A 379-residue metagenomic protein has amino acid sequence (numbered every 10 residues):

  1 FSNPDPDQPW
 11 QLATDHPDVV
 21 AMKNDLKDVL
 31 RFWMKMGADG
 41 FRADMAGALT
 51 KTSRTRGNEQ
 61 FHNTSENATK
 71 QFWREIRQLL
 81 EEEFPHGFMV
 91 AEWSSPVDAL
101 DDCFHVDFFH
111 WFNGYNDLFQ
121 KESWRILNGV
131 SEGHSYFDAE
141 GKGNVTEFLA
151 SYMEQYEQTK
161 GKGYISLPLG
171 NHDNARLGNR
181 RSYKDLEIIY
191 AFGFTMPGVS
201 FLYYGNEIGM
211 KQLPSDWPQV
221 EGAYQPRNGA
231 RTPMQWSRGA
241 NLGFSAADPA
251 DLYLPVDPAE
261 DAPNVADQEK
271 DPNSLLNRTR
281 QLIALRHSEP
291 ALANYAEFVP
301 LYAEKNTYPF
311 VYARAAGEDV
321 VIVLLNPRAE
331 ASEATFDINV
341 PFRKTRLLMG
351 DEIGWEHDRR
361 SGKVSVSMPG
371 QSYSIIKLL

Functional and structural regions predicted by a protein language model:
F1-M36, L49-F61, A99, F112-L127: Substrate-binding/active-site clefts of carbohydrate-active enzymes
G40-R42, F88-V90, Y164-L167: Structural preference for beta-strand elements that scaffold enzyme active sites
A46-A48, E92-P96: Active-site beta-loop-alpha junctions enriched in small/polar residues
H62-P85: Alpha-helix-loop-beta-strand connector modules within alpha/beta enzyme cores
R77, E81-E83, S94-S95, L100-H105 (+9 more regions): Loop/helix patches that line or flank the sugar-binding groove of alpha-linked glycan CAZymes
R346-K363: Solvent-exposed beta-strand/loop surfaces of large extracellular or lumenal domains
D358-L379: C-terminal beta-strand-rich structural cap/linker in extracellular carbohydrate-active enzymes
